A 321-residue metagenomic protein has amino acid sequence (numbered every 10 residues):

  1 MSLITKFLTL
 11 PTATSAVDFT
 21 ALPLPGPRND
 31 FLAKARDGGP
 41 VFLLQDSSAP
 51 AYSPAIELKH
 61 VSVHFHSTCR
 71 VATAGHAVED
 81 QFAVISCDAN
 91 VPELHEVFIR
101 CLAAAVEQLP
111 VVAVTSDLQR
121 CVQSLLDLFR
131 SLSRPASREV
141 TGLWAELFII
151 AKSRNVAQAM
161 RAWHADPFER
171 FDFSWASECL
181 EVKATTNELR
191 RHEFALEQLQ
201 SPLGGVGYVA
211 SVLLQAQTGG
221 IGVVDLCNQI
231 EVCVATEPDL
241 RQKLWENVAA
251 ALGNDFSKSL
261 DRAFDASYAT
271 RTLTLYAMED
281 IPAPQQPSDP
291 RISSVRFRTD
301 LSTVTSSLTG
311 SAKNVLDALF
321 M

Functional and structural regions predicted by a protein language model:
M1-F168, T185-M321: Nucleic-acid endonuclease domains
D172-E188: Active-site ExK catalytic segment of metal-dependent nucleases
